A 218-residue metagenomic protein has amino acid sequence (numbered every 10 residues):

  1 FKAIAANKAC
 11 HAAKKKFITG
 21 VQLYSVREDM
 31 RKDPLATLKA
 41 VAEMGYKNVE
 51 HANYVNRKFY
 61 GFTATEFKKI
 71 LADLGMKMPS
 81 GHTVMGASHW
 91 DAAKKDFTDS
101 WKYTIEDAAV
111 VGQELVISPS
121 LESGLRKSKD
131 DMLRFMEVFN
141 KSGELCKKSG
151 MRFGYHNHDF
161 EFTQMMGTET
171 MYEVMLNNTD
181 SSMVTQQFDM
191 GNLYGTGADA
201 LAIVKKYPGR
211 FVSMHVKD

Functional and structural regions predicted by a protein language model:
F1-E114, S181, G209: N-terminal pre-domain/capping segments
Q22-V26, A52-N56, T83-S88, L121-S123 (+4 more regions): Active-site beta-loop-alpha junctions enriched in small/polar residues
D33-T37, A42, T63, F67 (+6 more regions): Stable alpha-helical elements in mature extracytoplasmic
N48, H89-T185: Active-site acidic/histidine proton-transfer and metal-coordination neighborhood in alpha/beta enzyme cores
E50, S80-H82, I117, G154 (+2 more regions): Conserved beta-strand positions in the central sheet of alpha/beta enzyme cores
M132, T163-M166, M190-L201: Active-site glycine- and acidic-residue-rich loops that bind and position anionic ligands or nucleotide-like cofactors
A200-D218: Aromatic-lined glycan-binding groove of carbohydrate-active enzymes
